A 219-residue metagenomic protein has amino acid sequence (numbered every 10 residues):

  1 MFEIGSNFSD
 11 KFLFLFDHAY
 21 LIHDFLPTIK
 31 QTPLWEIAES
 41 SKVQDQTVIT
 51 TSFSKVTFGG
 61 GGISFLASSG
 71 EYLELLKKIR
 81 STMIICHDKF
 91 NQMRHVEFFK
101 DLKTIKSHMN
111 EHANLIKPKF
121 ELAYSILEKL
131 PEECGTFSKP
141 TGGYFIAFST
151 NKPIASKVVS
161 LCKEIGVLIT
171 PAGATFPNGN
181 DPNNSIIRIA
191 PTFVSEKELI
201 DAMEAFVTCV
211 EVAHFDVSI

Functional and structural regions predicted by a protein language model:
M1-F14, H18-G59: Active-site pre-lysine segment of PLP-dependent enzymes
N7-K11, K100-I105, E128, K157: Inter-domain helical "communication" segments and dimerization helices that couple sensory or membrane-embedded modules
L15-H18, T51, A67, L127 (+3 more regions): Short beta-strand segments
E39-K117: Conserved core segment of the aminotransferase class I/II
V43, E164, N178-I219: PLP-dependent enzyme catalytic core of the Aspartate aminotransferase-like
S52-S54, E133-G135, G173-N178: Short, solvent-exposed loop/turn elements at beta->coil junctions and helix N-caps that rim active or binding pockets
V96, N110-Y124, C134-S149: Conserved glycine-rich beta-strand-loop-beta hairpin in the small C-terminal domain of fold type I
N151-A155, V194-E196: Helix N-cap motif at beta-to-alpha junctions
